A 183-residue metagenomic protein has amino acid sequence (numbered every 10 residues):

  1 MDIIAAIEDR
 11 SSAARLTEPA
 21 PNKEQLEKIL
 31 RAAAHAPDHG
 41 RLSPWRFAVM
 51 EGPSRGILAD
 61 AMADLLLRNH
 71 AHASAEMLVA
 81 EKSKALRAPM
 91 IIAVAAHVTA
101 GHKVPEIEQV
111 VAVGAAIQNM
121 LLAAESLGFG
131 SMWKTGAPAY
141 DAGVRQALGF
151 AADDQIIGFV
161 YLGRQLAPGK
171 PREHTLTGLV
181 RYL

Functional and structural regions predicted by a protein language model:
M1-R87, L183: N-terminal amphipathic, basic helical "cap/leader" segment at the start of enzyme domains
I3-A6, S12, I156-L183: C-terminal helix-cap and adjacent tail motif
A33, I92, V98, H102-Q146: Small-aliphatic-rich amphipathic alpha-helix that forms the alpha element of a beta-alpha
G52-S54, H97-V98, R164-A167: Short loop segments at secondary-structure junctions
V79-G101: Ordered, amphipathic secondary-structure segments that act as subunit-interaction surfaces in large macromolecular
P89-I91, G130, Q155-I157: Structural motif
V144-Q155: Short, electropositive alpha-helical surface patch
